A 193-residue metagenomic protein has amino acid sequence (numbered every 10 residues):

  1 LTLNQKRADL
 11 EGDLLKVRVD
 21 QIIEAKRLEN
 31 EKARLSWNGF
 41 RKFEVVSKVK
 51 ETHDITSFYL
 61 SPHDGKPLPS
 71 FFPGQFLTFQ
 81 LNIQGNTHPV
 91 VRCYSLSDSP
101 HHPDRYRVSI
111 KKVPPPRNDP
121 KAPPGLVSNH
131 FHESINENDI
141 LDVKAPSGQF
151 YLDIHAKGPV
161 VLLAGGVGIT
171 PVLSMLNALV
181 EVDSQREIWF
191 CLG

Functional and structural regions predicted by a protein language model:
L1-I22, K111: Helix-rich terminal scaffold detector
L1-L10, K121-G193: FNR/FR-type flavoprotein reductase catalytic core
I23-I140, G193: Ferredoxin-reductase
